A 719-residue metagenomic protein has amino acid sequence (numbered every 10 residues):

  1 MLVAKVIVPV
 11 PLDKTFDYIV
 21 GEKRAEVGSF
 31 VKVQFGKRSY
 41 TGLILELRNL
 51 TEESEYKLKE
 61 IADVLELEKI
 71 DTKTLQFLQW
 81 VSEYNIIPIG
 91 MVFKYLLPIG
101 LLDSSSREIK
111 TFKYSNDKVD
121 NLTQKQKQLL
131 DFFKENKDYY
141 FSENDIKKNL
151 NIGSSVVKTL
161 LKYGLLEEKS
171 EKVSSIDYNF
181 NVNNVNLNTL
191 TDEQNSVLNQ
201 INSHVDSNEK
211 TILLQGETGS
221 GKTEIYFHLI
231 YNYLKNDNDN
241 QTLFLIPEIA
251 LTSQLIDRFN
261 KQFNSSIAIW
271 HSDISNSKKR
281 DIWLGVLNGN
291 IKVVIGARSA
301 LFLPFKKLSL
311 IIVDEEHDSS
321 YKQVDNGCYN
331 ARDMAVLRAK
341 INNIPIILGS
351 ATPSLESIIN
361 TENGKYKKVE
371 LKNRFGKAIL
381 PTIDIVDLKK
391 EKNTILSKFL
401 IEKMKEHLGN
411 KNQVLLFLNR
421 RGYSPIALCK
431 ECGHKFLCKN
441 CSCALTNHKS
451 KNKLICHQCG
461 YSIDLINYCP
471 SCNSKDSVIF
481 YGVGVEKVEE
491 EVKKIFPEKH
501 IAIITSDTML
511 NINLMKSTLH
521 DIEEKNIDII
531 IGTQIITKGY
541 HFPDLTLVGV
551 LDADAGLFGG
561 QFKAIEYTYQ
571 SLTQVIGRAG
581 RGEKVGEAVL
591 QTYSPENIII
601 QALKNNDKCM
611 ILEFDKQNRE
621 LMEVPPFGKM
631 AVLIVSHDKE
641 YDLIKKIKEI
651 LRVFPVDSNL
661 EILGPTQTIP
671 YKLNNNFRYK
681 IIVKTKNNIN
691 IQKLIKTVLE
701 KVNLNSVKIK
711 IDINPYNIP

Functional and structural regions predicted by a protein language model:
M1-S350, E362-A378, D657, N674 (+2 more regions): Accessory, non-ATPase domains that flank or precede helicase/AAA+ motor cores in DNA-metabolism machines
I7, E620-P625, T668-N674: Short, flexible, solvent-exposed loop/turn segments with mixed acidic/basic and small polar residues
Q79-S82, L130, K134, L161 (+6 more regions): Short, amphipathic alpha-helical segments that act as regulatory/interfacial helices in nucleotide-processing proteins
K169, F417, H448, Q591 (+2 more regions): Solvent-exposed beta-strand sheet faces enriched in polar/charged residues
V185-T191, N208-I644, K680-I681, I689 (+1 more regions): Inter-lobe coupling/hinge segments of SF2-like helicase ATPases
F496-K499, F654-I662, V702-V707: Short secondary-structure junctions
K608-L612, D642-L663: Short amphipathic alpha-helix segments
S636-I647, G664-I691, D712: Arginine-glycine-biased low-complexity disordered regions
